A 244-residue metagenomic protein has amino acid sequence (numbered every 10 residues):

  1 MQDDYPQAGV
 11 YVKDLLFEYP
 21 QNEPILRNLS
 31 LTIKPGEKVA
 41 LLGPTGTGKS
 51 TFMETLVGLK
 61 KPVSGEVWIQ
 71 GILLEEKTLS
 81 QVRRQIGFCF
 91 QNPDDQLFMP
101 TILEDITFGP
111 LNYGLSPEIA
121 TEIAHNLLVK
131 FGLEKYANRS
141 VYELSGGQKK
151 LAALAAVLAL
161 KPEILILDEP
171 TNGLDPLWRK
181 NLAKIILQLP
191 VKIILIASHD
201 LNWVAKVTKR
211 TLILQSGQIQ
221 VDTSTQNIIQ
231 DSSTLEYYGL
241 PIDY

Functional and structural regions predicted by a protein language model:
V57: Helix-to-loop junction immediately C-terminal to a conserved catalytic motif
G65-L73, V82: Conserved ABC transporter NBD signature motif
E118-Y136: Conserved ABC ATPase "signature" region
S140-L144, Q148: Conserved ABC ATPase signature
L165-D168: Catalytic Walker B motif of ABC-type/P-loop ATPase nucleotide-binding domains
S198-H199: H-loop/switch region of ABC-family ATPase nucleotide-binding domains
Q218-L240: Conserved beta-strand-loop-alpha-helix hinge in the C-terminal portion of ABC ATPase nucleotide-binding domains
